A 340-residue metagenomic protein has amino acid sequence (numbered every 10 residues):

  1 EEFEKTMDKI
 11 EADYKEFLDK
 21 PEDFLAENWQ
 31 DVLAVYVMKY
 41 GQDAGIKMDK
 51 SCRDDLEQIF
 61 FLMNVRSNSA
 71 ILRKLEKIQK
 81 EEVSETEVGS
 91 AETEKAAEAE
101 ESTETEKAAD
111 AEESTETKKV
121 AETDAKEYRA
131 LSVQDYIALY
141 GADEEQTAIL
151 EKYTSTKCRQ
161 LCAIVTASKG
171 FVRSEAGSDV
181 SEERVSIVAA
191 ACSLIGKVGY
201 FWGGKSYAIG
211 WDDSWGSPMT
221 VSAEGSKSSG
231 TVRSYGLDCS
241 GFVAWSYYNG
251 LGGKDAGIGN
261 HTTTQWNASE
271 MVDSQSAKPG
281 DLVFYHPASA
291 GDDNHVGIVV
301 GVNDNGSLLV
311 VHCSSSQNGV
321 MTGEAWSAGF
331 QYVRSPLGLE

Functional and structural regions predicted by a protein language model:
E1-S178: Membrane-proximal envelope biogenesis segments
G45, G250-L251, G329: Glycine-centered loop/turn motif at secondary-structure junctions
E145-S240, N249-G250: N-terminal capping segments
G199-L237, P287-Q331: Glycine-rich catalytic cores of cysteine/serine-nucleophile enzymes that process amide/ester linkages in cell-envelope
A244, Y248-M321: ...with weaker cross-activation on analogous glycine-rich loops/strands in unrelated enzymes
R334-E340: Long, low-complexity intrinsically disordered regions
